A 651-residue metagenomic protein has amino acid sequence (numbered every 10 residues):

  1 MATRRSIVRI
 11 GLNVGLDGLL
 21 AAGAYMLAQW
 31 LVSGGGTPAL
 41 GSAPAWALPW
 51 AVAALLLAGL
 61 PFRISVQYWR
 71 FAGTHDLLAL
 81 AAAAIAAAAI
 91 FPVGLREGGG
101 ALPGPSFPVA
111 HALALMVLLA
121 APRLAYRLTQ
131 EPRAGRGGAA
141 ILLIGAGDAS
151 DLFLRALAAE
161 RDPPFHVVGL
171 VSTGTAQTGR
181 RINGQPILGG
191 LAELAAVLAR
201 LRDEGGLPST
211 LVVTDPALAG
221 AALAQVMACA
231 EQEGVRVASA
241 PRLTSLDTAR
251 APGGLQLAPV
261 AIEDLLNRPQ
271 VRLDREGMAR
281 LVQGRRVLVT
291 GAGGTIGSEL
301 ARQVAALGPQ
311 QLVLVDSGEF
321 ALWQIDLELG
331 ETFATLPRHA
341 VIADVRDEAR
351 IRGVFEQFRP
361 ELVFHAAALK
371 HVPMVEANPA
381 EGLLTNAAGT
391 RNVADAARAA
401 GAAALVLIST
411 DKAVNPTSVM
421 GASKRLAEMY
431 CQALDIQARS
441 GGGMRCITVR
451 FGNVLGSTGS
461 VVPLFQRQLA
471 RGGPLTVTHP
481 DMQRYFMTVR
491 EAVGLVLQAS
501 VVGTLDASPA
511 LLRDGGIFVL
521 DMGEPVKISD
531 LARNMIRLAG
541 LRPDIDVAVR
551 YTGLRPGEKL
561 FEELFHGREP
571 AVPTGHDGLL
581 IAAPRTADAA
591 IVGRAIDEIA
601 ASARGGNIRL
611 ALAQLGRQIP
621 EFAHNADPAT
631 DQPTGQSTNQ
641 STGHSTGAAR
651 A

Functional and structural regions predicted by a protein language model:
M1-G137, F165, T178, G206-S209 (+1 more regions): Signature of alpha-helical transmembrane segments in polytopic membrane proteins
Y126-A249, S317-Q324, E331, R338-H339 (+1 more regions): A solvent-exposed beta-alpha-beta segment
S209, A433-G635, G643-A651: Strand-loop microenvironment adjacent to phosphate/nucleotide-handling motifs in alpha/beta enzyme folds
L218, A224-A238, Q311-G318, L362 (+1 more regions): NAD(P)-cofactor binding segment of oxidoreductase domains
G220-R286, R398: Flexible, Lys/Arg-rich cytosolic regulatory linkers and terminal tails that connect or flank
T248-A249, H365, H371-E428, A433: Conserved Rossmann-fold NAD(P)-dependent oxidoreductase catalytic core, especially the SDR/UDP-sugar
V287-A305: N-terminal Rossmann NAD(P)H-binding glycine-rich loop of SDR-like oxidoreductase domains
I342-L362: Conserved Rossmann-fold cofactor-binding substructure of NAD(P)-dependent oxidoreductases
